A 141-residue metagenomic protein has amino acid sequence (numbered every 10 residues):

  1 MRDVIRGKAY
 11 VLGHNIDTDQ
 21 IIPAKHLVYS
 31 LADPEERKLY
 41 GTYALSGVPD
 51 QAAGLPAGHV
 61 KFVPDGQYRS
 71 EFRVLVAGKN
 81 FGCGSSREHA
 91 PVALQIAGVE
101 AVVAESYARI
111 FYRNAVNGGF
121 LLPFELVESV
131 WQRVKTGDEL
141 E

Functional and structural regions predicted by a protein language model:
M1-E141: Fe-S-dependent hydro-lyases/dehydratases of central metabolism
